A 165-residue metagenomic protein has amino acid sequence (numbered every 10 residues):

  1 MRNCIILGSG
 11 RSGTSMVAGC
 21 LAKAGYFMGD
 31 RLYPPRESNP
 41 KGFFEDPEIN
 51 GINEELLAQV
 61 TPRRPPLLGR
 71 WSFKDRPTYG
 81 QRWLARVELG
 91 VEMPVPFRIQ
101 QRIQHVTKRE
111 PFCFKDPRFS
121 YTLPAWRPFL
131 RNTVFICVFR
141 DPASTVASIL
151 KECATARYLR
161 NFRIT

Functional and structural regions predicted by a protein language model:
M1-P94: PAPS-dependent sulfotransferase catalytic core
G80, P96, Q100-T165: PAPS-dependent sulfotransferase catalytic domain
